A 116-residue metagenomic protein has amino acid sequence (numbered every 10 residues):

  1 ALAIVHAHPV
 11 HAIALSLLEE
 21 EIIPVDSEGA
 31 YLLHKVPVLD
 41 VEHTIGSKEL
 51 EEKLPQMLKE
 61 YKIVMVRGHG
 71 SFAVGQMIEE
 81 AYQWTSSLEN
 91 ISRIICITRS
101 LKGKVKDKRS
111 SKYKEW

Functional and structural regions predicted by a protein language model:
A1-W116: Glycine-rich flexible loops
